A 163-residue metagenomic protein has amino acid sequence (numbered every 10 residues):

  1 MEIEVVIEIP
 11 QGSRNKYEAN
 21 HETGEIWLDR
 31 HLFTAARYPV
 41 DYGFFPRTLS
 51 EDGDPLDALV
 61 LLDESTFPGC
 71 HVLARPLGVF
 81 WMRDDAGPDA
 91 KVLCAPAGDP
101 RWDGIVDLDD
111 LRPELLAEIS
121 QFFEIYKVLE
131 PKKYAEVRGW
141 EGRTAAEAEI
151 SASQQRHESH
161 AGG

Functional and structural regions predicted by a protein language model:
M1-G163: Hydrophobic N-terminal alpha-helices or hydrophobic patches in metabolic proteins across all domains of life
